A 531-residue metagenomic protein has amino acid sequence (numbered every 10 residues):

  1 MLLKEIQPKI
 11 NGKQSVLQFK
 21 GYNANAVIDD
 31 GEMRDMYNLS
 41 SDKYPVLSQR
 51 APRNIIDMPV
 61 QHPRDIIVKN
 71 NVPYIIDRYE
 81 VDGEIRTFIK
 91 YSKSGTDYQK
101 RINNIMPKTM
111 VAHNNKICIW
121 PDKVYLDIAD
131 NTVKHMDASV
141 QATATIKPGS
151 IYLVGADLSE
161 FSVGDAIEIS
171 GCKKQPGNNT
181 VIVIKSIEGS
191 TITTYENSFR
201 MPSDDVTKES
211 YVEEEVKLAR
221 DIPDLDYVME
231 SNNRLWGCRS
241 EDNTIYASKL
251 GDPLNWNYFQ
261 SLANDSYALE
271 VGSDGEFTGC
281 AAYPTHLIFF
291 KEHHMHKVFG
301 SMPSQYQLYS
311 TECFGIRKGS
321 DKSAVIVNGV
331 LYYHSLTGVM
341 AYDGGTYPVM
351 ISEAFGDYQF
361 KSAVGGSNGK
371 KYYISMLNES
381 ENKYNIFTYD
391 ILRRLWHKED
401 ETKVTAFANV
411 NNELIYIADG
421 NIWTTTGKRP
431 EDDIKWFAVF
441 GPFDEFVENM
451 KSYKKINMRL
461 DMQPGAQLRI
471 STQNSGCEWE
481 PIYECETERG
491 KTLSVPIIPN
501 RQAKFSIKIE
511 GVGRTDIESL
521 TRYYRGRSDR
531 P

Functional and structural regions predicted by a protein language model:
M1-D97, I222-K297, M376-Y389: N-terminal beta-propeller domains
L2-V72, R86-T87, I316-G319, V330 (+2 more regions): Beta-sheet repeat architectures centered on beta-propellers
V68-N70, A112-H113, M229-N232, A282-P284 (+3 more regions): Residue-level detector of Asp-centered blade-edge/turn motifs that repeat once per structural unit in beta-propeller
R86-Q99, L126-H135, I245-S266, V298-Y306 (+3 more regions): Surface-exposed loop/turn elements that mediate protein-protein interactions on large endomembrane-trafficking
P107-S139: Hydrophobic or amphipathic alpha-helical targeting/insertion segments
L126-D204: Autoprocessing Asn-cyclization modules and mimics
E196-D221: Surface-exposed interaction regions enriched in Ser/Thr/Asp/Glu that occur as long low-complexity tracts or repetitive
L287-C313: Surface-exposed extracellular loop regions of Gram-negative outer-membrane beta-barrel proteins
